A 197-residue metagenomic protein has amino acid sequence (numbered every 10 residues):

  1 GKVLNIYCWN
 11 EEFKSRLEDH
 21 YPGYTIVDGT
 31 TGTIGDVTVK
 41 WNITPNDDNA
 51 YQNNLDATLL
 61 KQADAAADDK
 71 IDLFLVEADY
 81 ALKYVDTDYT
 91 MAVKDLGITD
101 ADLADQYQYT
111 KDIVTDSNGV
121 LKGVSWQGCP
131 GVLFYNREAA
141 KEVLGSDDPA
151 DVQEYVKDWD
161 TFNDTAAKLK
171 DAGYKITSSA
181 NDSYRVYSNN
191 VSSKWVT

Functional and structural regions predicted by a protein language model:
G1-L82, D86, I98-D102: Conserved N-terminal structural module of periplasmic/extracytoplasmic solute-binding proteins
K2, D72, Y89, V120-K122 (+1 more regions): A generic secondary-structure signal marking the coil-to-beta-strand transition
C8, E12-D19, A50-N54, D79-Y80 (+6 more regions): Extracytoplasmic/secreted proteins, especially bacterial periplasmic and envelope-associated proteins
Q52, Y107-Q108: Short, well-ordered alpha-helical scaffold segments within catalytic/effector domains
L59-A63, A78, V85-D88, L144-D147 (+1 more regions): Sec/Tat-exported extracytoplasmic proteins
Y84-A92, Y109, N118-V120: Ligand-binding "clamshell"
K94-A104, D112-V186, V196-T197: Helix-loop-helix "hinge/cap" segment bordering the ligand-binding cleft or interdomain interface
S188-S192: Terminal low-complexity/disordered tails
